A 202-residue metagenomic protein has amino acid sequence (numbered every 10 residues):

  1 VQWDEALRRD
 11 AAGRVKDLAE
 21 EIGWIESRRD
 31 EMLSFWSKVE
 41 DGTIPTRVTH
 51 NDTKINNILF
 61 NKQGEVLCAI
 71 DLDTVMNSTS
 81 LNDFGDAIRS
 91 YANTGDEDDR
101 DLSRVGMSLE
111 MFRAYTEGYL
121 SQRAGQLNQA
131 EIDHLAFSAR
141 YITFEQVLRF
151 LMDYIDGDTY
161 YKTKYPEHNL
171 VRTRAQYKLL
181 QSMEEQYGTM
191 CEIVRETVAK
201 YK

Functional and structural regions predicted by a protein language model:
V1-H50, I55-E65, Y141, T159-R172 (+2 more regions): ATP-dependent phospho-/nucleotidyl transfer catalytic cores
R9, D30-K38, L72, S90-N93 (+2 more regions): Conserved helix-loop functional segments at active or binding sites
I25, Y115, H134-L135: A structural signal for short hydrophobic/aromatic patches embedded in well-ordered alpha helices
G42, N56-D96: Catalytic activation segment of kinase domains across protein kinase-like and atypical kinase folds
L81-G125, Y141-Y160: Active-site activation/catalytic loop segments of kinase-like enzymes and analogous catalytic loops in related
L127-A139: All-alpha amphipathic helical-bundle segments outside canonical DNA-binding/catalytic cores that form hydrophobic
M183-Y187: Long, compositionally biased intrinsically disordered regions
